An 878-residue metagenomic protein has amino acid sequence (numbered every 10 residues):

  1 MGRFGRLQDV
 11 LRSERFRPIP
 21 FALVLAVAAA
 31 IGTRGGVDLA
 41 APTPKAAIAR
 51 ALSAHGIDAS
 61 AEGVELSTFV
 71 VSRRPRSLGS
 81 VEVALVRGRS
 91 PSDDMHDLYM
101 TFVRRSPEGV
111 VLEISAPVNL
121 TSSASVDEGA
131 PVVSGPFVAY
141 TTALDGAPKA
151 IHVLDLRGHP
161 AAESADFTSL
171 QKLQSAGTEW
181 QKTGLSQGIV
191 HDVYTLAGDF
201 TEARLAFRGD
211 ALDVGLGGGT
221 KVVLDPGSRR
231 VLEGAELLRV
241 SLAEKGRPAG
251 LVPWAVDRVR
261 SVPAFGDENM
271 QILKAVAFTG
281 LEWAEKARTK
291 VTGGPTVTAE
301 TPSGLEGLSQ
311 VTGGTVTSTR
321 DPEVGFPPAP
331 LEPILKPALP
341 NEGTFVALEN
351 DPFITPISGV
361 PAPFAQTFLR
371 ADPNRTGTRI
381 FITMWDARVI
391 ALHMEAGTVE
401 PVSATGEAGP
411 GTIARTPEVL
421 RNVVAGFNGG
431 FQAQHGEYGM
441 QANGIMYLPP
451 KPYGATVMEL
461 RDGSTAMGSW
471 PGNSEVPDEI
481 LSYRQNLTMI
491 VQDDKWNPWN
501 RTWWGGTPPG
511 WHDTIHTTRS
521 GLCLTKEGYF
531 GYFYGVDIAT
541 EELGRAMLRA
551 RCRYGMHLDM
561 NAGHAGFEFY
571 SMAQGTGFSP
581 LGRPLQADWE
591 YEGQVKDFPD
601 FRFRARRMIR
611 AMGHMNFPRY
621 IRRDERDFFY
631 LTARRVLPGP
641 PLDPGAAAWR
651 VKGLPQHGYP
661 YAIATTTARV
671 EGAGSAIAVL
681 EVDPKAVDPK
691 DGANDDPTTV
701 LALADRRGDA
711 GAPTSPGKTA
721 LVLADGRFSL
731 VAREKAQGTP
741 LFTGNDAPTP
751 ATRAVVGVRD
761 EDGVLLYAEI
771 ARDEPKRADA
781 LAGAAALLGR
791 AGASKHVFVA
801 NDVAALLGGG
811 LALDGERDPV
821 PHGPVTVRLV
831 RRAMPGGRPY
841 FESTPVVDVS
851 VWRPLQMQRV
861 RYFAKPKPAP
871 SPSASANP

Functional and structural regions predicted by a protein language model:
M1-R15: N-terminal Lys/Arg-rich, disordered targeting/topogenic segments
S13-P878: Gly/Ser/Thr/Pro-rich low-complexity, intrinsically disordered segments
